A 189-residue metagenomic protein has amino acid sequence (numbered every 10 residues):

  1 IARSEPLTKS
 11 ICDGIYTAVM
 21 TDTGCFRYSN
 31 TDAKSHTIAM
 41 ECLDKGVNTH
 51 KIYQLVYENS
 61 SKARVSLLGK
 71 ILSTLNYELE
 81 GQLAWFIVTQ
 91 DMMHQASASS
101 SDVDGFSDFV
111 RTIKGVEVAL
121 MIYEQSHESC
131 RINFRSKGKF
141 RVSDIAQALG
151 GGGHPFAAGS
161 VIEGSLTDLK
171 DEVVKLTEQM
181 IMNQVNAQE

Functional and structural regions predicted by a protein language model:
I1-A18, K45: A short, charged helix-loop
Y16, M20-L149, G153-E189: Hydrophobic helix-and-loop "lid/oligomerization" segment in the mid-to-C-terminal part of catalytic domains
